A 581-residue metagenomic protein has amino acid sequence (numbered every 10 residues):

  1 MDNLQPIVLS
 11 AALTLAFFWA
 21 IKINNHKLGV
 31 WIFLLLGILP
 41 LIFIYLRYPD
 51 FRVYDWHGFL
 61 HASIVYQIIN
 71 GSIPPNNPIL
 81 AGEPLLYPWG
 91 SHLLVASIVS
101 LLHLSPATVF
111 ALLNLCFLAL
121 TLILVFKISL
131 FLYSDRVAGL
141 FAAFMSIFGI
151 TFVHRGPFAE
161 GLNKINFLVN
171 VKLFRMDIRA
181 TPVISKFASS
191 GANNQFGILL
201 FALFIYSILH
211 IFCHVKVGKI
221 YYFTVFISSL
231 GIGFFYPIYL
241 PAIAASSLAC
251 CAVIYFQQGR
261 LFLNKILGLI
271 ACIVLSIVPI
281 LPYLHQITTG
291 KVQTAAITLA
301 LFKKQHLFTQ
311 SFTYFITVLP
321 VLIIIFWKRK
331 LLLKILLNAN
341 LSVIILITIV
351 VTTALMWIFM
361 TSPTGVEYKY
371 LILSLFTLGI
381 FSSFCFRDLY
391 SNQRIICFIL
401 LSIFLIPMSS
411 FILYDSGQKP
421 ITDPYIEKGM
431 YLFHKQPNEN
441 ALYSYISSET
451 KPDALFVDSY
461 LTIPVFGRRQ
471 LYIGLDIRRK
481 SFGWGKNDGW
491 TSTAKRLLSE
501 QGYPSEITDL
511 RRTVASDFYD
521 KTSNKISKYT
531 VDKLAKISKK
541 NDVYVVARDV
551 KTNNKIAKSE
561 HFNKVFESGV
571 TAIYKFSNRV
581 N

Functional and structural regions predicted by a protein language model:
M1-L28: Membrane-embedded, hydrophobic transmembrane alpha-helices
N3-L4, Y48-G58, G82, H103 (+7 more regions): Membrane-helix boundary/interfacial segments in multi-pass membrane proteins
N25-L28, F212-Y221, Q257-I270, I323-I349 (+2 more regions): Membrane-interface helix-loop-helix junctions at transmembrane boundaries of multi-pass membrane enzymes, predominantly
V30-W31, K265-I277, K334, L341 (+1 more regions): Signature aromatic-anchored transmembrane alpha helix within multi-pass, membrane-resident enzymes that catalyze glycan
G37-L200, P237-I238, D423-F433: Active-site lumenal/periplasmic loops and adjacent helix-entry segments of GT-C-fold, multi-pass membrane
L115-T121, P241-I243, P363-L389: Hydrophobic/aromatic-rich transmembrane helices and adjacent perimembrane loops
Y221-P237, L248, V274: Membrane-interface alpha helices of multi-pass inner-membrane proteins
Y390, S402-N581: Extracytoplasmic
